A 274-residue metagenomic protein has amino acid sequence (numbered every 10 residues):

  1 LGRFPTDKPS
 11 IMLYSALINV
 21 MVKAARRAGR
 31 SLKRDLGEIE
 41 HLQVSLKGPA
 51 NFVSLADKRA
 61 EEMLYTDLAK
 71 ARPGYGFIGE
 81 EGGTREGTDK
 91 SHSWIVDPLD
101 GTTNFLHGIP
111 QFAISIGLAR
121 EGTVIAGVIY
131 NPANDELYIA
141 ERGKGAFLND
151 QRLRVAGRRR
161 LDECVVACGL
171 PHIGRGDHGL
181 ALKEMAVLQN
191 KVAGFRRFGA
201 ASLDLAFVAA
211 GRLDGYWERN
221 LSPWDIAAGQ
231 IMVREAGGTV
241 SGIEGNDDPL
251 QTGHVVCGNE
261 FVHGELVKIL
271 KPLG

Functional and structural regions predicted by a protein language model:
D7-L99, F261, K268-K271: N-terminal subdomain of lithium-sensitive/metallo-dependent phosphomonoesterases centered on the IMPase/IPPase/PAP
M21, A25-A28, G127, A146 (+2 more regions): Small-residue (primarily alanine) positions within well-ordered alpha-helices, especially packing/interaction faces
L32, D57, L68, T102 (+6 more regions): Residue-level signal for inorganic ion chemistry
V44-S45, A69, T84-G87, I129 (+2 more regions): Short secondary-structure boundary/capping segments
K58, E62, E81, P98-G101 (+6 more regions): Generic detector of well-ordered alpha-helical packing
T88-F147: DPxDG-like acidic metal-binding loop motif
R154-G274: An extended, acidic
